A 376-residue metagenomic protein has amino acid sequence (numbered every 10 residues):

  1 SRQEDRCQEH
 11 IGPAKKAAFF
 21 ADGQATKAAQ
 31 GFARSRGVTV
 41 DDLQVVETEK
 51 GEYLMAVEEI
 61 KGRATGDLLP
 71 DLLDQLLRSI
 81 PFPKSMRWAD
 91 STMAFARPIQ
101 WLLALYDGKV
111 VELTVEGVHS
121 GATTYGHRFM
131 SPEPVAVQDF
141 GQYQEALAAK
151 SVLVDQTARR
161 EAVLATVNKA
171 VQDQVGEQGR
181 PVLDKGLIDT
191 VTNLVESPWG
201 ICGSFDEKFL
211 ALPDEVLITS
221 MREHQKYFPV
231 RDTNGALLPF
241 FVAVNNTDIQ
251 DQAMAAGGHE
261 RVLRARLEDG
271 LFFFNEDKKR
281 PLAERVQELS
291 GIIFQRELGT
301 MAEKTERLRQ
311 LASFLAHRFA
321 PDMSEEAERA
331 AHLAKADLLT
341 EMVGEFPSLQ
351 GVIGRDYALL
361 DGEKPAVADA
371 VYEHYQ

Functional and structural regions predicted by a protein language model:
S1-F209, L217: Long, basic N-terminal domains or extensions that often function in RNA/ssDNA interaction or organelle/cellular
A18-F19, E59-R63, E133, V152-A158 (+11 more regions): Hydrophobic alpha-helical scaffolding
V57-E59, A148-L153, K169-V175, V242-I249 (+3 more regions): Glycine- and acidic
T65, L69, A255, H259 (+2 more regions): Hydrophobic (often cysteine-bearing) scaffold residues that line and stabilize catalytic clefts of nucleotide/cofactor
R87-A89, C202-E215, S324-A331, D369-Y375: Long, charged, glycine-rich C-terminal linkers/tails
Q100, L183-T300: Catalytic nucleotidyl-transfer cores of nucleotide-processing enzymes
E303-K304, S313-Q376: Divalent metal-dependent catalytic cores for phosphoryl transfer on phosphate-bearing substrates
